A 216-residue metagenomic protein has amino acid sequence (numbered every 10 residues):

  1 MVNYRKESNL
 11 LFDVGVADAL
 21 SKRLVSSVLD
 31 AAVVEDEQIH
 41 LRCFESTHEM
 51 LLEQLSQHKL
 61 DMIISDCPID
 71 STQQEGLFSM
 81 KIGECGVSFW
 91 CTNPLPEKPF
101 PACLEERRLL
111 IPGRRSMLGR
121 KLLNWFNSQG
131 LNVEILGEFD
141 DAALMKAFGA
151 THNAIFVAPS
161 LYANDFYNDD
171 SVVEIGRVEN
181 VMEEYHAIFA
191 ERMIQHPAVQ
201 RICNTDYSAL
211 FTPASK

Functional and structural regions predicted by a protein language model:
M1-N9: Alpha-helical "hinge/linker" immediately C-terminal to small N-terminal DNA-binding modules
R5-K6, G76-R114: Flexible hinge/capping segments at coil-to-helix
N9-S71: Central regulatory/effector-binding core of bacterial HTH transcription factors
L11-G15, I63, L110, F156 (+1 more regions): Short, well-ordered beta-strand segments
L24, V173-K216: A late-sequence structural motif
T47-L51, S56-K59, D66, R115 (+1 more regions): Hydrophobic hinge/microswitch elements
Q73-M80, C85, L144-I194: Beta-alpha-beta core module
R107-Q129, Q195-P197, C203, P213-A214: Secondary-structure junction motif
